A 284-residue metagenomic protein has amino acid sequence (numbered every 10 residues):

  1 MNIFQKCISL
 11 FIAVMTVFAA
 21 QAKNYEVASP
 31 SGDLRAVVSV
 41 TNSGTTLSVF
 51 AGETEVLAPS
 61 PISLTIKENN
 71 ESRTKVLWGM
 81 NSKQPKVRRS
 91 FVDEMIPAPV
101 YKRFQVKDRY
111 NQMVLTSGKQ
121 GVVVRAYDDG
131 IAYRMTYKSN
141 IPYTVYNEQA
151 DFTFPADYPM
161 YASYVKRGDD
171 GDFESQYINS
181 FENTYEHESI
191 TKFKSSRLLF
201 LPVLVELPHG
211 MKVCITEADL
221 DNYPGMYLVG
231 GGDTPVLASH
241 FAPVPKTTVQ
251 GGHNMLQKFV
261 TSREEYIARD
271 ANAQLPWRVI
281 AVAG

Functional and structural regions predicted by a protein language model:
M1-K6: Positively charged n-region of N-terminal signal peptides that target proteins for export
S9-V17: Bacterial N-terminal signal peptides
F18-A22: Sec/Tat signal peptide C-region and signal peptidase I cleavage site
N24-G284: N-terminal accessory beta-strand-rich subdomains and adjacent acidic, glycine-rich linkers that precede catalytic cores
